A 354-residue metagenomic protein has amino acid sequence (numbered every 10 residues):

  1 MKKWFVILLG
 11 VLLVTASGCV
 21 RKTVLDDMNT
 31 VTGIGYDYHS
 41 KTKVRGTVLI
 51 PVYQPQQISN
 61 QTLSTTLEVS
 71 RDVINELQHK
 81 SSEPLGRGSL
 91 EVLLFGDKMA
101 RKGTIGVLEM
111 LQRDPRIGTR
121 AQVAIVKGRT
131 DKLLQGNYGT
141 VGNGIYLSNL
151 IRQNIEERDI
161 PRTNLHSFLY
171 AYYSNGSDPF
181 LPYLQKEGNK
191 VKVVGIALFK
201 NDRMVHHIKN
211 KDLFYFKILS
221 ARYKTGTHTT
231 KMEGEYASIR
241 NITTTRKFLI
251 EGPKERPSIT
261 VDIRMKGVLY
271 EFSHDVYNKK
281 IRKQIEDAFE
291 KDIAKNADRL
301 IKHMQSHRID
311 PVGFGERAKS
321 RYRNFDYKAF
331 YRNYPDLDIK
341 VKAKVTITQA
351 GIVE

Functional and structural regions predicted by a protein language model:
K2-E354: Membrane-proximal alpha-helical signals and transmembrane carboxylates
